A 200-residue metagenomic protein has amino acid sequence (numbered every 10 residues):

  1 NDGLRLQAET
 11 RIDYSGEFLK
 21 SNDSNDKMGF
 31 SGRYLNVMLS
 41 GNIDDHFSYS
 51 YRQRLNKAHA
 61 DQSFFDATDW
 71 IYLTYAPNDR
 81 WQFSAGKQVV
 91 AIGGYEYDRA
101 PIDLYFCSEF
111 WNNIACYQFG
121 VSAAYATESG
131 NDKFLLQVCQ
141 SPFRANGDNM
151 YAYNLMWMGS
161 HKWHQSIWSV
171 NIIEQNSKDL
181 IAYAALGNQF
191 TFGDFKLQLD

Functional and structural regions predicted by a protein language model:
D2-G3, F47, M156-D200: Detector for outer-membrane/organellar transmembrane beta-barrel domains, recognizing the amphipathic beta-strand
D2-S15, D26-S141, M158-S160: Outer membrane beta-barrel
G16-I43, N176-F190, D200: Short secondary-structure boundary segments
E17-S21, A60-S63, I92-Y97, A145-D148 (+2 more regions): Outer-membrane beta-barrel proteins
N22, V138-P142, V170-E174: Surface-exposed cleft-lining segments at the edges of enzyme active sites
M150-N154: Aspartyl protease catalytic domain
